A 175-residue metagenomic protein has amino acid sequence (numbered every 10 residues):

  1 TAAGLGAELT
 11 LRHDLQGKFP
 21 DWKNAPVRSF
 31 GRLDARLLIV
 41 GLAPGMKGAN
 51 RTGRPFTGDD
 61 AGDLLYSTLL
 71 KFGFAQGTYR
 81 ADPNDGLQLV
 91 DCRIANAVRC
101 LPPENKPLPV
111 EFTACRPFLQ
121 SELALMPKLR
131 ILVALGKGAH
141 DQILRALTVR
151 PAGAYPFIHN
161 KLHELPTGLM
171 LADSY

Functional and structural regions predicted by a protein language model:
T1-Y175: A polyanion-binding, active-site-adjacent surface
